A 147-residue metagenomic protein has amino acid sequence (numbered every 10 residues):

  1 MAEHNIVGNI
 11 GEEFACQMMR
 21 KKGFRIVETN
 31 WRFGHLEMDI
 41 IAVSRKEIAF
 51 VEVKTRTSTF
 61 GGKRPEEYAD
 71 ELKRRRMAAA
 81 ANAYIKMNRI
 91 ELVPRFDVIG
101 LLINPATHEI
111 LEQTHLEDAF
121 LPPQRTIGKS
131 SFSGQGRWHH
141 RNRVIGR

Functional and structural regions predicted by a protein language model:
M1-T29: Acidic-basic catalytic patches of nuclease active cores, encompassing PD-(D/E)XK and other metal-cofactor nuclease
E3, V27, P65, E112 (+1 more regions): Glycine-rich, flexible loop/turn motifs
N5, C16, M38, W138-R147: Accessory terminal regions of nucleic-acid processing enzymes
A15, M19, M38-F60, M77: Conserved catalytic cores of phosphodiester-cleaving nucleases, focusing on short active-site segments
I26-E28, F50, F96: Hydrophobic residues on conserved beta-strands that form the core of alpha/beta folds
F33-L36: Short acidic/glycine-enriched loop/turn segments that link adjacent beta-strands
T55-N104: Catalytic cores of nucleic-acid endonucleases
M87-R147: Domain-level recognition of nuclease-like catalytic cores that cleave nucleotide substrates
